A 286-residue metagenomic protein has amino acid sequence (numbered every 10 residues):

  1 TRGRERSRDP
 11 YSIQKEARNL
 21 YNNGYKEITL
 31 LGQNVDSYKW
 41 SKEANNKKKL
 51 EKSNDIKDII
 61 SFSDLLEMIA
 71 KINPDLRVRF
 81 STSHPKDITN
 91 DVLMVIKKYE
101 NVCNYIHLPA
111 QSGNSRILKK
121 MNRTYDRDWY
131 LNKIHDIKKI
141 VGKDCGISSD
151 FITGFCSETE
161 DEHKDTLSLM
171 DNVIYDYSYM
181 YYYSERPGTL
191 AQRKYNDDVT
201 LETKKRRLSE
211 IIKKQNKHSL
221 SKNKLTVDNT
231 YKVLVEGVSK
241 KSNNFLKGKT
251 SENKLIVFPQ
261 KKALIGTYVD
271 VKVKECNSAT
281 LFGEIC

Functional and structural regions predicted by a protein language model:
T1-Y11: Canonical Radical SAM [4Fe-4S] cluster-binding loop centered on the CxxxCxxC motif and its immediate flanking residues
D9-E27: Small-residue (G/A/S/T)-rich helix-start motifs and N-terminal tracts that mark the onset
I13, L30, F80, L108 (+6 more regions): Conserved, mostly hydrophobic/aromatic
N22-D161, D171: Conserved SAM/AdoMet-binding glycine-rich loop
G32, T82-H84, A110-S112, S149-T153 (+6 more regions): Active-site proximal loops enriched in glycine and acidic residues that flank catalytic Cys/His/Asp and coordinate
D165-I211: C-terminal, non-catalytic macromolecule-binding modules
A191-C286: Terminal RNA-binding accessory module
